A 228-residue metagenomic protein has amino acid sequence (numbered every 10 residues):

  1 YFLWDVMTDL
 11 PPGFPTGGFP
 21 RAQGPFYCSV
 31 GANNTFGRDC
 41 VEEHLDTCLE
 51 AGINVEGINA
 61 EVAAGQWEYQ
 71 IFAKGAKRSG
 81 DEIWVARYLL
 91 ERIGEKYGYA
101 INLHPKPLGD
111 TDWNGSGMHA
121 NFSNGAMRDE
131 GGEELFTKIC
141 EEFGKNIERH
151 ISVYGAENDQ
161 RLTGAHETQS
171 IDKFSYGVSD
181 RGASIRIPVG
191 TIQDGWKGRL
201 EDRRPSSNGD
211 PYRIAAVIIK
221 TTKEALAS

Functional and structural regions predicted by a protein language model:
Y1-S228: Glycine-rich, acidic/polar active-site loops that bind/position phosphate-bearing ligands
